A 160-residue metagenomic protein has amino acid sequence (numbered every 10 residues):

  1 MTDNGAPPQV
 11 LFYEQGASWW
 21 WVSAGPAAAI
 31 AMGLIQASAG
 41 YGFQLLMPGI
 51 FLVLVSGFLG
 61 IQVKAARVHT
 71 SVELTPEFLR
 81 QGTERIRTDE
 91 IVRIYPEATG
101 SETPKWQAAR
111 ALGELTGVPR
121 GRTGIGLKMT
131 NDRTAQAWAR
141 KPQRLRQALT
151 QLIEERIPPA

Functional and structural regions predicted by a protein language model:
M1-G40: N-terminal membrane-targeting/pre-transmembrane regions
T2-N4, E97, P159-A160: A composition-biased, non-transmembrane "mature-region" signal
E14-P26, K64-R80, T134: Short N-terminal helix-initiation segments at or just after the protein's N-terminus
A28-A29, L52-L54: Core hydrophobic alpha-helical transmembrane segments of single-pass membrane proteins
A39-V53: Hydrophobic alpha-helical transmembrane segments
V53-Y95: Conserved beta-hairpin
Q81-K141: Non-transmembrane, membrane-adjacent beta-strand/coil modules in membrane-associated proteins and peripheral
K141-A160: Cytosol-/stroma-facing membrane-proximal "stalk/adaptor" domains immediately downstream of transmembrane anchors
